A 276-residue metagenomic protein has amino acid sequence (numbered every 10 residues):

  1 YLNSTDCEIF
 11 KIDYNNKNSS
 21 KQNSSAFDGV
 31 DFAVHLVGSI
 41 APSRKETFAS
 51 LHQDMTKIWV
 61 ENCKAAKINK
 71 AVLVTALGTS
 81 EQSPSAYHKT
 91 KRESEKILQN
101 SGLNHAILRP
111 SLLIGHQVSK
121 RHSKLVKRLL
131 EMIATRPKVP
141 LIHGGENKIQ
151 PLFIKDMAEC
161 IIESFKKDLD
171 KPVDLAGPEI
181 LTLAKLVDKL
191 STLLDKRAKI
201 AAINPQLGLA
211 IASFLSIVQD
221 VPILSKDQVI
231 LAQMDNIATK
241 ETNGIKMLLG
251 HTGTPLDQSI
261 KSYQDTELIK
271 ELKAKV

Functional and structural regions predicted by a protein language model:
C7-A66, L77-Q82: NAD(P)H-binding glycine-rich loop region in Rossmannoid oxidoreductase-like domains and their noncatalytic homologs
A49-Q53, P84-E95, V118-K127, N147-P151 (+2 more regions): Short-chain dehydrogenase/reductase
A65-K70, S101-L103: A short helix->loop->beta-strand "cap" motif at the edges of active sites that frequently abuts
T79, L113-G115, M157: Conserved sequence/active-site signature of Rossmann-fold short-chain dehydrogenase/reductase
K96-K120: Conserved beta-loop-beta element that borders a ligand/cofactor-binding pocket
E131-L152, D156, C160-D168, D174-A176: A conserved pocket-lining segment of Rossmann-fold NAD(P)-dependent short-chain dehydrogenase/reductase
I161-S225, N236-V276: Mid/C-terminal beta-alpha module of Rossmann-like enzyme folds, strongest in SDR-family dehydrogenases/epimerases
